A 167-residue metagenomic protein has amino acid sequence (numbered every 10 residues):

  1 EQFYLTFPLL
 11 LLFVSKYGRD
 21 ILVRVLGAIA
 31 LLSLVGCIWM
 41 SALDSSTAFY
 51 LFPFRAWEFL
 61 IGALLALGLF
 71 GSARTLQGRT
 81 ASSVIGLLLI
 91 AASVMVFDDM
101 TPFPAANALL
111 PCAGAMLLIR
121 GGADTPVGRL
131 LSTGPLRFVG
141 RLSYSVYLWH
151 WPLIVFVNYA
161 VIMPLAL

Functional and structural regions predicted by a protein language model:
E1-L167: Hydrophobic membrane-embedded alpha-helices and membrane-water interface caps/short interhelical or interfacial loops
